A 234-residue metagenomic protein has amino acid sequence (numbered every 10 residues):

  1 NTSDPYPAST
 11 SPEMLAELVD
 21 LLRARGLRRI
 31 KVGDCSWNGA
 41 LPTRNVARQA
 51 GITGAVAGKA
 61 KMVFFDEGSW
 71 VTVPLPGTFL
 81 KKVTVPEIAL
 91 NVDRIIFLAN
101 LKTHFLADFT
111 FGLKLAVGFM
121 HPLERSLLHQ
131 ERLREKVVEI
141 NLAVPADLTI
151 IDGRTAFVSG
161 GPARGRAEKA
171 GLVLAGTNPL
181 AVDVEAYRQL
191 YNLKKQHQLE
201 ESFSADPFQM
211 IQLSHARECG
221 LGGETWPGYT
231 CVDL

Functional and structural regions predicted by a protein language model:
N1-L234: N-terminal and secondary-structure boundary signal
